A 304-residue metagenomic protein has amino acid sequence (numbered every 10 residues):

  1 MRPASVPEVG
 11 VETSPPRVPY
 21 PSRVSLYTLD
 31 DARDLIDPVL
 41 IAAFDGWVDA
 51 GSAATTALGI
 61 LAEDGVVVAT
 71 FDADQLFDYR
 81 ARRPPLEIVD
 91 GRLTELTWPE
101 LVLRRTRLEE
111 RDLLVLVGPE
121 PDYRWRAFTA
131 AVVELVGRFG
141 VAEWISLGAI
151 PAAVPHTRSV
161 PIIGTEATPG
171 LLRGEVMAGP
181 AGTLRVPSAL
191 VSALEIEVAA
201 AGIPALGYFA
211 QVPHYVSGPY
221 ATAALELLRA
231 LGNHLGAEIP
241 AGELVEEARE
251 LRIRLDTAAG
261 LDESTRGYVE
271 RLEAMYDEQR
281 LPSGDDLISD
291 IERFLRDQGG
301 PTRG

Functional and structural regions predicted by a protein language model:
M1-R23: N-terminal amphipathic/basic-hydrophobic helices that include classical n-h-c signal peptides and signal-anchor
P19-G118: N-terminal short beta-loop-beta anion/metal-coordinating cradle
F44-V48, L116-W125, M177-R185, H214-G218: Flexible, glycine/proline-enriched loop segments at strand-loop-helix junctions that form or flank small-ligand binding
D49-T56, Y123, A127, R185 (+6 more regions): Conserved active-site and cofactor/substrate-binding residues in soluble primary-metabolism enzymes
A69, L114-L116, I145, P204-F209: Hydrophobic/aromatic beta-strand patches that form the interior of the parallel beta-sheet core in alpha/beta enzyme
R111, P119-L171, L194: Internal, conserved structured core segments that host functional sites
A153-E238: Catalytic cores of processing enzymes, dominated by hydrolases/peptidases, characterized by acidic/His-rich
V216-G304: A conserved C-terminal secondary-structure "cap"
